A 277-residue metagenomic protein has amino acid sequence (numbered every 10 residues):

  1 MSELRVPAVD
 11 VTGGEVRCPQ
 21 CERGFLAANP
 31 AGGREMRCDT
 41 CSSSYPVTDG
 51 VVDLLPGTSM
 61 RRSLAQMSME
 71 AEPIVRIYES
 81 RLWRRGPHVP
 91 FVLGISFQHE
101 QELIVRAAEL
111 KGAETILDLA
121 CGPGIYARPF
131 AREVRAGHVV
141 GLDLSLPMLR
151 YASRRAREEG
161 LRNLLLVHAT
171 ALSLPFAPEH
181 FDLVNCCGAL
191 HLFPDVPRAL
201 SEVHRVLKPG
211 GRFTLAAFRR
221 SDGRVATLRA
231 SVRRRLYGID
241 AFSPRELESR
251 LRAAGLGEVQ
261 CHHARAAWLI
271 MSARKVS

Functional and structural regions predicted by a protein language model:
S2-M69: N-terminal auxiliary segments of SAM/dcSAM-dependent transferases
D49, L55-L110, I125-P129, Y151: Conserved class I S-adenosyl-L-methionine
T115-S173: Class I SAM-dependent methyltransferase SAM/SAH-binding core
L172-L183: A short acidic, Gly/Pro-enriched loop at the edge of an enzyme's catalytic core that lines a small-molecule cofactor
P197-P209: A short glycine-rich, Lys/Arg-flanked "PGG" loop and its adjoining helix->strand segment in the class I
R212-L236: Conserved class I S-adenosyl-L-methionine
I239-A254: Short alpha-helix
G255-S277: Core SAM-dependent methyltransferase catalytic element
